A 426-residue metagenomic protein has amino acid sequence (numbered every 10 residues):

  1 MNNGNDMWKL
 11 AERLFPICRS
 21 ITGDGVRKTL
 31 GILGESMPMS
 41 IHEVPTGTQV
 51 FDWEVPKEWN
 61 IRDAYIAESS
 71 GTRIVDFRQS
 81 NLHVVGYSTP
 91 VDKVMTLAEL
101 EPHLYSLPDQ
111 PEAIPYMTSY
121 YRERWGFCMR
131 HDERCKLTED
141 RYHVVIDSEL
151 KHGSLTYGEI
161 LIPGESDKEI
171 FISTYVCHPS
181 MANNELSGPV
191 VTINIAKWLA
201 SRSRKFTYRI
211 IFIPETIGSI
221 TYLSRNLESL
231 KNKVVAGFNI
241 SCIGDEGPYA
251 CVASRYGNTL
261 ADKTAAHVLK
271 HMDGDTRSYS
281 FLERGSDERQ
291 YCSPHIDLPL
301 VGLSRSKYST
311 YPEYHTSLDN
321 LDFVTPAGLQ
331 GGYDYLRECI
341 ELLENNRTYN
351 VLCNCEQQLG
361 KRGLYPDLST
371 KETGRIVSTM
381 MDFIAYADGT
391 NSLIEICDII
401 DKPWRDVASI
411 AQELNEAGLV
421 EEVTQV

Functional and structural regions predicted by a protein language model:
M1-V426: N-terminal hydrophobic/helix-forming segments and targeting peptides
